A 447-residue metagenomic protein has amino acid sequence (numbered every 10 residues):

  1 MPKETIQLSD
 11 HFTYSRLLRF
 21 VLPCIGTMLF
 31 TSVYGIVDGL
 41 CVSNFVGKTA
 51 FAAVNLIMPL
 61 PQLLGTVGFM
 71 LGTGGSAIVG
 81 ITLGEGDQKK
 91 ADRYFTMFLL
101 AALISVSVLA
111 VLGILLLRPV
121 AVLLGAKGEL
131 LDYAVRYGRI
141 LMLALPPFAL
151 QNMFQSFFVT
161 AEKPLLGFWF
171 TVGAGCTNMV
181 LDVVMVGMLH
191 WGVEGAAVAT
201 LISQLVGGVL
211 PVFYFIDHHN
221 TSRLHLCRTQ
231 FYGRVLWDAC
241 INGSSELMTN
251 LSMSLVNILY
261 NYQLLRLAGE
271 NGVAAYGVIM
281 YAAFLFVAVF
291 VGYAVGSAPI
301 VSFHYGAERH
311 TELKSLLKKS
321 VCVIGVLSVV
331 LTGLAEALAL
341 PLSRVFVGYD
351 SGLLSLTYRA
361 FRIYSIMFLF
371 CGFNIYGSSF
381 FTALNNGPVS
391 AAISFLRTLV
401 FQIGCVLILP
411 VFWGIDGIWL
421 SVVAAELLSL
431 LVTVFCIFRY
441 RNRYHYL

Functional and structural regions predicted by a protein language model:
M1-V21, V79-P146, M188-S244, V301-M367 (+1 more regions): Short alpha-helical transmembrane segments in multi-pass integral membrane proteins
L8-V46, P59-G74, I78, L103-A110 (+5 more regions): N-terminal transmembrane alpha-helices
R19-D38, I140, A174, S203-G207 (+4 more regions): Transmembrane helical elements of multi-pass membrane transporters/channels
C24, M28, L40, N44 (+17 more regions): Transmembrane alpha-helix boundary and packing residues in multipass membrane permease domains and related
V33-A52, A121-G128, V184-W191, L251-L285 (+3 more regions): Helix-terminus/linker motif at the lipid-water interface of multi-pass membrane proteins
F51-V111, F148-G167, A275-A339, C371-I393: Small-residue-rich hydrophobic transmembrane alpha-helices
L63-T66, A110, N178-V183, G208-V212 (+4 more regions): Hydrophobic transmembrane alpha-helices of multi-pass small-molecule transporters
G72, L141-V159, G167-N178, A196-P211 (+5 more regions): Short runs within selected transmembrane alpha-helices of multi-pass transporters and secretion channels
